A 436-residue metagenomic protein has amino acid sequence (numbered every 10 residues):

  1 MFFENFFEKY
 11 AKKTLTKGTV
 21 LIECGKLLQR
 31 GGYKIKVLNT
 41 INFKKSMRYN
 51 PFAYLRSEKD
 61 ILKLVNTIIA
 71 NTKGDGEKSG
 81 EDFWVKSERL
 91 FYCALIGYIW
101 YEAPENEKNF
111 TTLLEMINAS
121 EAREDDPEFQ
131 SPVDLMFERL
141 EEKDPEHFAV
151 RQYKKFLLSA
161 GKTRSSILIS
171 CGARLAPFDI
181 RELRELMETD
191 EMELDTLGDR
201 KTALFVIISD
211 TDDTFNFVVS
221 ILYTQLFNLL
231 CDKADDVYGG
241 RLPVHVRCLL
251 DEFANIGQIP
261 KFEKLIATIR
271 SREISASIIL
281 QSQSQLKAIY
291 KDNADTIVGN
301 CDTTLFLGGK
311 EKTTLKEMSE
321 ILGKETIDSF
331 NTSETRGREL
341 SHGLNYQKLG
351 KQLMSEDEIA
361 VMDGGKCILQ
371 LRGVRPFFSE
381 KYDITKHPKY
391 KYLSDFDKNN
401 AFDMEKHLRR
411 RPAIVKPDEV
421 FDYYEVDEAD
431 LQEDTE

Functional and structural regions predicted by a protein language model:
M1-I274, I289, A294, G299 (+2 more regions): P-loop NTPase motor domains
I266-I368: Conserved ATP-driven motor cores of ASCE-family P-loop NTPases powering translocation/secretion/packaging/pilus
